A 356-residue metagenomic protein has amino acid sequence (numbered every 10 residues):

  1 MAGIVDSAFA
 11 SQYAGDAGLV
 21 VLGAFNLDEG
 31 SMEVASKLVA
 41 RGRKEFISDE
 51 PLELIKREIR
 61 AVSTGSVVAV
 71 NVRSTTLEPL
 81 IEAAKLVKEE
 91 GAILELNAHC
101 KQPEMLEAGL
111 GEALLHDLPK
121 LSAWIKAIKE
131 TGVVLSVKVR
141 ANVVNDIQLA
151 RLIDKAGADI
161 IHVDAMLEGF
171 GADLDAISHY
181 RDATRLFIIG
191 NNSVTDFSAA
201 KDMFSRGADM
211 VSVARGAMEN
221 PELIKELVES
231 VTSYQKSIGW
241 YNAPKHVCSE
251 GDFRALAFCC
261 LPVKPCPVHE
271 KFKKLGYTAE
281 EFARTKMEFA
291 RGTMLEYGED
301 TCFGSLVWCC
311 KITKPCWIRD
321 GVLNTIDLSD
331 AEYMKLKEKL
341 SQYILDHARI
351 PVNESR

Functional and structural regions predicted by a protein language model:
M1, G18-G23, V68-V72, L94-L96 (+4 more regions): Hydrophobic faces of well-ordered beta-strands that scaffold small-molecule active sites in alpha/beta enzyme cores
M1-I81, C302-S355: N-terminal capping/small domains of soluble enzymes
D6-A14, L77-E90, V144-K155, G190 (+1 more regions): Catalytic cores of alpha/beta
V21-G30, A92-E104, D159-F170, R206-L227: Glycine-rich phosphate-binding active-site loops on the catalytic face of alpha/beta enzymes
S31-A35, P51-K56, L77-E78, Q102-I128 (+4 more regions): Active-site-adjacent beta->alpha loops and helix N-cap segments on the catalytic face of soluble alpha/beta enzymes
K37-S122, V133, A141: Active-site beta->alpha loop and helix N-cap motifs at the rims of alpha/beta catalytic domains
K56-T64, A84, K88, I125-G132 (+3 more regions): Surface-exposed amphipathic alpha-helices with a cationic face
V143, D175-I189, V194-R356: Alpha/beta catalytic cores of nucleotide-metabolism and tRNA/nucleoside-modifying enzymes
